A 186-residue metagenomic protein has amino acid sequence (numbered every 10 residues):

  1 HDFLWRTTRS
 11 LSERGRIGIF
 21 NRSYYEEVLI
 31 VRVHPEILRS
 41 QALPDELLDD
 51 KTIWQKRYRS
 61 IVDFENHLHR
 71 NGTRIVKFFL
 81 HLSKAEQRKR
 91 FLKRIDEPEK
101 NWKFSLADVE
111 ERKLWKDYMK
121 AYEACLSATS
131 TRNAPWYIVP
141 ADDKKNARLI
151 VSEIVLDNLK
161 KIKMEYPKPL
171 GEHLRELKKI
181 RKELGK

Functional and structural regions predicted by a protein language model:
H1-I53: Conserved nucleotide-sensing/catalytic segment adjacent to the nucleotide-binding pocket in NTP-handling enzymes
D2-L11, I61-N66, E123: Conserved alpha-helical scaffold flanking the Walker A/P-loop in AAA+ ATPase domains
R9-E13, H67-T73, T129-T131: Conserved catalytic network of the ASCE P-loop NTPase/AAA+ motor domain
G18-N21, I75-F79, I138: A structural signal for short, well-ordered beta-strand segments and their strand-loop junctions that often border
Y25, L82-Q87, A141-K145: Short, internal active-site loops enriched in acidic
R32-Y58, L68-K120, P167-L174: A glycine- and Lys/Arg-enriched "phosphate-lid" helix/loop adjacent to the NTP-binding pocket of small-molecule kinases
L114, Y118-E123, S127-K186: NTP-dependent small-molecule kinase module
